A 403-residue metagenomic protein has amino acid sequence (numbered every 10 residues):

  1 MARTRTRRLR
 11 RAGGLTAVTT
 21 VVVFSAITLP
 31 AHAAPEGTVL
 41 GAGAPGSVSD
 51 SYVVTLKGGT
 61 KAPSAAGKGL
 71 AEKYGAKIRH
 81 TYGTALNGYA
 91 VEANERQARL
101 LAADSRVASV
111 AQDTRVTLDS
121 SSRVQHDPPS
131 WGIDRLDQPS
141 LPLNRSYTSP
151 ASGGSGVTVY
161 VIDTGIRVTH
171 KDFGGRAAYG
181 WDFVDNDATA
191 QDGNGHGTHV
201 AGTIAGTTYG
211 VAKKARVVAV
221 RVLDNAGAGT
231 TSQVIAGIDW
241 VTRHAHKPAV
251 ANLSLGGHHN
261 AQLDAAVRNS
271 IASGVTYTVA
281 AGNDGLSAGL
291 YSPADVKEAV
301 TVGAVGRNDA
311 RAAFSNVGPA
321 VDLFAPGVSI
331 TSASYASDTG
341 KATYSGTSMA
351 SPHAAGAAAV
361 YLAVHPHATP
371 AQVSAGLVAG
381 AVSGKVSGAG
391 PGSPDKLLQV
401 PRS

Functional and structural regions predicted by a protein language model:
A2-D119: Primarily auto-inhibitory N-terminal propeptides
A33, S146-Y179, D187-Q233, A245-V250 (+7 more regions): Subtilisin-like serine protease catalytic core
P35-P45, K68-T81, D104-T158, K171-D172 (+1 more regions): Protease zymogen maturation seam
E36-G41, G46, R79-H80, A215 (+8 more regions): C-terminal subdomain of the subtilisin-like protease fold in secreted/lumenal serine endopeptidases
Y52-V54, A90, S109-A111, T158-I162 (+11 more regions): Structural recognition of the beta-strand scaffold that forms the well-ordered cores of secreted hydrolase catalytic
S64-G67, A71, E95-A98, D104-V107 (+13 more regions): Extracytoplasmic/secreted envelope proteins and their assembly/folding machinery, especially bacterial periplasmic
L70-K73, L100-D104, D113, P139 (+5 more regions): Structured segments of extracytoplasmic/periplasmic soluble domains in secreted or envelope-associated proteins
A102, D119-S120, D185, A228-V234 (+3 more regions): Substrate-binding/specificity loop regions of serine endopeptidase catalytic domains, predominantly subtilases
